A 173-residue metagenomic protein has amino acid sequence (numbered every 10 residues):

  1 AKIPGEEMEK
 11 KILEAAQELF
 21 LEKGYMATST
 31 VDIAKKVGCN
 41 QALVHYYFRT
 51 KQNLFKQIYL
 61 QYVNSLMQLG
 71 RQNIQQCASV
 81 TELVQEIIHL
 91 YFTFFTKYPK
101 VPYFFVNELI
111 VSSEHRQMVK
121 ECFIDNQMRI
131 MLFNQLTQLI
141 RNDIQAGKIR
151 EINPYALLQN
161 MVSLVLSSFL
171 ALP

Functional and structural regions predicted by a protein language model:
A1-E7, E14: N-terminal intrinsically disordered/low-complexity leader segments
K11, A15, L19-N53, Q57-I58: Helix-turn-helix
Y25-M26, H115, I149: Conserved hydrophobic residue
L60-S65: Short, basic, alpha-helical segments at the C-terminal edge of helix-turn-helix-like DNA-binding modules
Q72-Y103, P154-M161: Hydrophobic alpha-helical connector segments
F92-Q135, A156: Short secondary-structure transition hinges
R129-L158: Hydrophobic alpha-helical bundle segments that form small-molecule/ligand-binding pockets
V165-P173: Short, flexible, glycine-rich and Lys/Arg-enriched loop motifs at helix boundaries that contact anionic partners
